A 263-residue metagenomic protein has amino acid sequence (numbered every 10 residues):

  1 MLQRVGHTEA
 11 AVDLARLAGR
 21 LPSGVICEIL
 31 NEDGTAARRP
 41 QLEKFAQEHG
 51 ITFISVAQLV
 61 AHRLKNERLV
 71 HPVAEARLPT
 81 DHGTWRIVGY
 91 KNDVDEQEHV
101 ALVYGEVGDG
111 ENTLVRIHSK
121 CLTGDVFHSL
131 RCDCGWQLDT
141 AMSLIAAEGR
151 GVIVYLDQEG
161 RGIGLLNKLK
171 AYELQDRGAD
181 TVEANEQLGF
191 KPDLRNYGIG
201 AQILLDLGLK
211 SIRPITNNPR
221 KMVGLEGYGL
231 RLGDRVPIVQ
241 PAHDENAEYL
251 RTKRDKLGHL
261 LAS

Functional and structural regions predicted by a protein language model:
M1-S263: Catalytic domains of riboflavin
